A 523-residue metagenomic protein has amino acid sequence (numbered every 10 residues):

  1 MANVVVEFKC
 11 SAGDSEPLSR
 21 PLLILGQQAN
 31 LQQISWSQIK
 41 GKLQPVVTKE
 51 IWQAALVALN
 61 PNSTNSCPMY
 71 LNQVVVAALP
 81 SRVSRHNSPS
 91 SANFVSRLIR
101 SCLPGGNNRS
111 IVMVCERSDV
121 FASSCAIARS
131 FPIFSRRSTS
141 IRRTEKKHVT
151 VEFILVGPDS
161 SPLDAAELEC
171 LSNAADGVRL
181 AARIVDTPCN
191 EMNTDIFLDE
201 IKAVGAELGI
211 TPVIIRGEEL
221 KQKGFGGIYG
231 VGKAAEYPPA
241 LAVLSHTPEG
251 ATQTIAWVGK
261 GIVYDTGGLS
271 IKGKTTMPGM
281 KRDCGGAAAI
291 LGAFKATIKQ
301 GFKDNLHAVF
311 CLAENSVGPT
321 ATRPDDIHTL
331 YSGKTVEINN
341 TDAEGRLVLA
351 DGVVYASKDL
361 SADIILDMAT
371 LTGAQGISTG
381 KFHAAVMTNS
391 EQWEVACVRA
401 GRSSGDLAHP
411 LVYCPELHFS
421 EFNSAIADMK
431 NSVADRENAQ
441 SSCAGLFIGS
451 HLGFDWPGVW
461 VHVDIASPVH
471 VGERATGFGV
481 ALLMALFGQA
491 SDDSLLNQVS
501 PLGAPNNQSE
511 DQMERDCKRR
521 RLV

Functional and structural regions predicted by a protein language model:
M1-G261, L502-V523: Short amphipathic alpha-helical segment within the helicase RecA-like ATPase core that mediates nucleic-acid
L198-V523: A generic structural signal for tightly packed, nonpolar segments enriched in small/aliphatic residues
